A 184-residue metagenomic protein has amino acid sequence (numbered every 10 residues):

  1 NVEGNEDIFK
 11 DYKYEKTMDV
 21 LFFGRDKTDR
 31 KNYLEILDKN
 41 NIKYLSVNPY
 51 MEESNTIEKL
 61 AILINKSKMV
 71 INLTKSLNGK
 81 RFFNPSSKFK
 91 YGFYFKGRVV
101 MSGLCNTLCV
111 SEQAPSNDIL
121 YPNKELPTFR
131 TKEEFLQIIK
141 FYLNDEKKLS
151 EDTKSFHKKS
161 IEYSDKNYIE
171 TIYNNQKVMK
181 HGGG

Functional and structural regions predicted by a protein language model:
N1-K124, T171: Nucleotide-sugar donor-binding catalytic core of glycosyltransferases
D29, E134, K148: Short phosphate-engaging motifs
K75, L136-L143: Regular secondary-structure segments
K90, F135, T153: Catalytic phosphate/metal-binding cores of nucleic-acid and nucleotide-processing enzymes, i.e., regions that mediate
K96, L126-K132, Y142-E146: Conserved acidic donor-binding segment of nucleotide-sugar-dependent glycosyltransferases
Y121, I139, T153: Short, flexible helix/strand-to-coil boundary loops that buttress conserved ligand/catalytic motifs in alpha/beta
L143-K180: A charged, aromatic-enriched C-terminal amphipathic alpha-helix characteristic of glycosyltransferases across folds
G182-G184: Long, compositionally biased intrinsically disordered regions
